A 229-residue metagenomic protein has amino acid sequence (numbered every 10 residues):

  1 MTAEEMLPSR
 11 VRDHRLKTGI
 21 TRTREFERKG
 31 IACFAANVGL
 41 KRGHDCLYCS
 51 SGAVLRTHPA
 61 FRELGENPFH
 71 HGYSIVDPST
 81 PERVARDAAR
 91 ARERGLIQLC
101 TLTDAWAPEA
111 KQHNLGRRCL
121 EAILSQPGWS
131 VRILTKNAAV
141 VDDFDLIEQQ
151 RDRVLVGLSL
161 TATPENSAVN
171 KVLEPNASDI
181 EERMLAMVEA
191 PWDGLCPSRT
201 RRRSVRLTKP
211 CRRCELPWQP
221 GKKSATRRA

Functional and structural regions predicted by a protein language model:
M1-D45, G52-R90, L96: N-terminal [4Fe-4S]-dependent radical SAM core
C46, S50-A53, N137, R203: Generic short alpha-helical hydrophobic face used as a protein-protein interaction/packing hotspot
S79-A229: Conserved AdoMet/S-adenosylmethionine-binding subsite of the radical SAM
